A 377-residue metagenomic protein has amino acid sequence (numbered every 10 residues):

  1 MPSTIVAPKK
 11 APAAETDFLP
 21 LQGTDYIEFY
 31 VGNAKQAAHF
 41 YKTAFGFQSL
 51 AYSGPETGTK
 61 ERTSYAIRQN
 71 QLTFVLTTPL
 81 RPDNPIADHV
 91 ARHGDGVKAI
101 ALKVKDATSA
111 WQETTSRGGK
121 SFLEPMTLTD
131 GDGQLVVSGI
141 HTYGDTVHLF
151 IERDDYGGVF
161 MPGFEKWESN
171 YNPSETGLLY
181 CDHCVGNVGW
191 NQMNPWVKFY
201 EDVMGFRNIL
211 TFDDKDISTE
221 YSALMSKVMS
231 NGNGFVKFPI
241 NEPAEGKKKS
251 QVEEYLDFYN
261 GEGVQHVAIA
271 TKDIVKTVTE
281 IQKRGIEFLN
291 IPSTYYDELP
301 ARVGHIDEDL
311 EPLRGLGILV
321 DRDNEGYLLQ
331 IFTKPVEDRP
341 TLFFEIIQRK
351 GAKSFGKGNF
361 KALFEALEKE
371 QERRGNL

Functional and structural regions predicted by a protein language model:
P2-K35, V97-I100, G157-V197, R207 (+3 more regions): N-terminal beta-strand motif that seeds the catalytic metal site of vicinal oxygen chelate
L19-T73, S116, P125-G131, S138-H141 (+5 more regions): Core segments of cupin and vicinal oxygen chelate
Q22-G32, Y65-A66, P85-E113, R117 (+4 more regions): Vicinal oxygen chelate
T78, D95-I100, V104, S109-E220 (+3 more regions): Extended catalytic-interface subdomain
N233-E254: Active-site-adjacent "gating/activation" loops or surface patches in catalytic cores
V236-F238, N260-V336, L342-R349: Long compositionally biased, domain-poor regions of proteins
D323-L328, R339-K350, S354-L363, L367-L377: Long, C-terminal catalytic modules of enzymes
